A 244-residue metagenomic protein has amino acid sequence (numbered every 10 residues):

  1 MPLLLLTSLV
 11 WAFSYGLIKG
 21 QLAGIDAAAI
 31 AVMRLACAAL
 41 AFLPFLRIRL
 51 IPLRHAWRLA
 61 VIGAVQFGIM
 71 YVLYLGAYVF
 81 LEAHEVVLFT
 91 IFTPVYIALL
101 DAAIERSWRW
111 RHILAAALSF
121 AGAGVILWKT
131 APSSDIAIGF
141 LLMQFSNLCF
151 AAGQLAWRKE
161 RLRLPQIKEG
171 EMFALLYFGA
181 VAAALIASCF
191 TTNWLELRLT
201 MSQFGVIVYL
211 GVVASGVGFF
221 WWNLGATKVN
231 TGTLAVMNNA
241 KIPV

Functional and structural regions predicted by a protein language model:
M1-A29, A121, P132-K159, A182: Glycine-/small-residue-enriched transmembrane alpha-helix faces in small-molecule transporters and effluxers
V10, S14-Y15, L43-T90, V125 (+1 more regions): Specific transmembrane alpha-helical segments of multi-pass solute transporters/efflux pumps, especially DMT/EamA
F13, L17-G20, G24, C37-L53 (+3 more regions): Membrane-interface helix-cap regions at the ends of transmembrane helices in multi-pass membrane proteins
G20-A38, L75-T93, I136-C149, S202-V213: Structural signature of hydrophobic alpha-helical transmembrane segments
A31-M33, V86-F92, W157-V181, G211-V244: Helix-helix packing/entry segments at the starts of transmembrane helices
A39-F42, I97-A98, S134-T192: Transmembrane alpha-helical segments that form core, pore/gating elements of small-molecule transporters/exporters
F42, F92, W108-K129, N147 (+2 more regions): Hydrophobic transmembrane alpha-helices of multi-pass small-molecule transport proteins
H55-A64, W108-F120, G139-F140, Q166-L175: Cytoplasmic-side transmembrane-helix entry/capping segments in multi-pass membrane proteins
